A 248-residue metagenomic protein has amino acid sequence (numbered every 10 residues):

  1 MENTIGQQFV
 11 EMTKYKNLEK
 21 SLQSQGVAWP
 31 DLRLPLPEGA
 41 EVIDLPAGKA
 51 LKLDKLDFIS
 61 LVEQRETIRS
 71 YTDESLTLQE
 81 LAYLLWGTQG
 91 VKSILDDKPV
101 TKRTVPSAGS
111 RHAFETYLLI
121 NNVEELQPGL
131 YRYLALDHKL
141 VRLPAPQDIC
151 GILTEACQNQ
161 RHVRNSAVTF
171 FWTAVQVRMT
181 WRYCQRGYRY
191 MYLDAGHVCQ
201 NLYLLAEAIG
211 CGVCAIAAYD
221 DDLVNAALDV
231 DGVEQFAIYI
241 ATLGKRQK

Functional and structural regions predicted by a protein language model:
M1-T169, Q176-V177, A195, I209 (+1 more regions): N-terminal accessory segments that position/regulate proteins before the catalytic core
R178-R182: Short acidic/His/Gly/Ser-rich catalytic and metal-binding motifs that mark active-site loops of diverse hydrolases
R186-D194: Short pre-catalytic strand/loop immediately N-terminal to key active-site residues, enriched for Gly-Thr
V198-Y203, E207-A208, G212: C-terminal folded domains that constitute the principal catalytic or ligand-binding module of multi-domain proteins
